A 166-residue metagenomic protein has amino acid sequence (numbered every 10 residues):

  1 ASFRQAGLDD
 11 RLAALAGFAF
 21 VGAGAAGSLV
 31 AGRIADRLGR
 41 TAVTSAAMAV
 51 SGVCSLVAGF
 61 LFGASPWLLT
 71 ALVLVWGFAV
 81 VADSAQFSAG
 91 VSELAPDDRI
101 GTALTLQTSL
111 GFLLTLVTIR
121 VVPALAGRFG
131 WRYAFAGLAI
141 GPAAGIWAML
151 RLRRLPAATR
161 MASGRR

Functional and structural regions predicted by a protein language model:
F3-G22: Loop-to-transmembrane helix entry
V21-L29, T115-L116: Residue-level signature of mid-helix packing/kink "hotspots" within the transmembrane helices of 12-pass Major
G27-G39, A126: Helix-to-loop junctions at the C-terminal end of transmembrane segments in multipass secondary transporters
L38-G90: C-terminal transmembrane helical hairpin of 12-TM major facilitator-type secondary transporters
G39-R40, P96, G130-W131: A helix-boundary/kink motif common to multi-pass secondary transporters, especially Major Facilitator Superfamily
G59, W131, A136-R166: Multi-pass alpha-helical transporter architecture, strongest for 12-TM Major Facilitator/SLC carriers used
S92-R128: A late C-terminal transmembrane helix in Major Facilitator Superfamily
